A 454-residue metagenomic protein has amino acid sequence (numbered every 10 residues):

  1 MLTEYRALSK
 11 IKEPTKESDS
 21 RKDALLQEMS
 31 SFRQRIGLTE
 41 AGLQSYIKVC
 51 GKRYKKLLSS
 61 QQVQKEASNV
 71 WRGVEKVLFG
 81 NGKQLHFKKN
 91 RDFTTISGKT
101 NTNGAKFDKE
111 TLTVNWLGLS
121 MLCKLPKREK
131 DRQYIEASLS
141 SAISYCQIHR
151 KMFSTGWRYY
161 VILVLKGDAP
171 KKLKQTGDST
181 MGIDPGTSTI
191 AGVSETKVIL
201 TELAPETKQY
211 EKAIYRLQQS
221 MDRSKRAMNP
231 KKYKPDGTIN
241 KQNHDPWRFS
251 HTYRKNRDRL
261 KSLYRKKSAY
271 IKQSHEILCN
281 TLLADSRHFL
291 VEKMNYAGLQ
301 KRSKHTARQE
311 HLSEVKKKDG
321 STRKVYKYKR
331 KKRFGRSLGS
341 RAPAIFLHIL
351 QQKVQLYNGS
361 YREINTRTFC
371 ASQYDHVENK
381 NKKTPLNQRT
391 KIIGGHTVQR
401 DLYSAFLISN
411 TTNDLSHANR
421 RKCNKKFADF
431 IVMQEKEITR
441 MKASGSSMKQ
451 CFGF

Functional and structural regions predicted by a protein language model:
M1, R6, I47, K55 (+9 more regions): Compositionally biased, intrinsically disordered low-complexity regions enriched in proline and serine
M1-L43, Y264, I271, S360 (+3 more regions): Extended charged
M1-T3, K65-E75, A405-T411: Short, hydrophobic/amphipathic alpha-helical patches that form generic packing surfaces within helical domains
Y5, S20, F32-Q34, N90 (+6 more regions): Short, intrinsically disordered low-complexity segments
L8, K16-S154, R330, G335-S340 (+2 more regions): Acidic carboxylate diad motif detector
K12, D19, Q64, K272 (+2 more regions): Electropositive phosphate-/nucleotide-binding environments in soluble metabolic enzymes
W157-F454: Positively charged, helix-rich recognition surfaces that bind polyanionic ligands
